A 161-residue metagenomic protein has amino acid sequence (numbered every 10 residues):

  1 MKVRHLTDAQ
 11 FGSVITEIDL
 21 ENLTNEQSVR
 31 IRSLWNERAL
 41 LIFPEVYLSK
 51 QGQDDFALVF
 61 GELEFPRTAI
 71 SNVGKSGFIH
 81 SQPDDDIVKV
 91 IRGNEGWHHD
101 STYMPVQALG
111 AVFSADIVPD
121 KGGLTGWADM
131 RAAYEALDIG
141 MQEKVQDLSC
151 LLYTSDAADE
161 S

Functional and structural regions predicted by a protein language model:
M1-T125: Non-heme Fe(II)-dependent double-stranded beta-helix
L23-E26, G140, T154: Low-complexity, intrinsically disordered/propeptide-like segments
A115, G123-G126, M130-A136, G140-E143 (+1 more regions): Surface-exposed, charge/polar-rich loops and edge strands
Y153-S161: Conserved small/polar residues in nucleotide/adenosyl-binding loops
